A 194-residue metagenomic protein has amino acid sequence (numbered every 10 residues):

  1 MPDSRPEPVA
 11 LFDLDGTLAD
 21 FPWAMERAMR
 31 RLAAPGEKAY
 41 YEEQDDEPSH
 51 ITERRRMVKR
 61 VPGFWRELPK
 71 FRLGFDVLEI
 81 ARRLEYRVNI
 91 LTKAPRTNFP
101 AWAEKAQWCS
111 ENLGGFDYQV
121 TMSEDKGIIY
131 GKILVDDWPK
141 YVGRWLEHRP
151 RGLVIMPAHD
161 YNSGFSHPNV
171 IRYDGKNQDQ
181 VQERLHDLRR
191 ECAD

Functional and structural regions predicted by a protein language model:
P2-M57: Active-site neighborhood of HAD-like aspartate-dependent phosphohydrolases
A19-P22, R27, V88-I90, T97-A101 (+3 more regions): Short catalytic/ligand-binding loop motif for oxyanion handling, primarily in non-cytosolic enzymes, centered on
P69, G74-K105, C109: Substrate-recognition element of Asp-dependent hydrolases with the DxDx(T/V) motif
R87-N89, I133, L153-I155: A structural signal for isolated positions on well-ordered beta-strands in alpha/beta enzyme cores
N89-A101, S166, D174, Q182 (+1 more regions): Membrane-proximal envelope and lipid/glycan-remodeling enzymes
Q119-M122, N169-V181: Short acidic-hydrophobic, aromatic-tinged amphipathic segments that line or gate anion-handling sites
V120-L146: Conserved Lys-Pro-Asp/Glu-containing loop-to-beta segment of HAD-superfamily phosphomonoesterases, centered on
P139-K176: Acidic, Mg2+-coordinating phosphoryl-transfer loop and its flanking beta/alpha structural elements, shared across
